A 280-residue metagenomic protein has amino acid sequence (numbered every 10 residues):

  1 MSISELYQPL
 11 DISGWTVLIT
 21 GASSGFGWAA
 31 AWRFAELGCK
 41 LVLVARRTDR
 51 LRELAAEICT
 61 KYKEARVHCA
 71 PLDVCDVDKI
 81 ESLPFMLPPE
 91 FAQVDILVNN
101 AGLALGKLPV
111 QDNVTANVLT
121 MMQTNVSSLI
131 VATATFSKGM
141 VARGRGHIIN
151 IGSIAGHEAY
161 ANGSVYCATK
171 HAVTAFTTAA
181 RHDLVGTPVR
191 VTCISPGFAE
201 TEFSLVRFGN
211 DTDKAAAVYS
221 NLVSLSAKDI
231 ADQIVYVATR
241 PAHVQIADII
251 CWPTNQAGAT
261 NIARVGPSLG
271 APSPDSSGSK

Functional and structural regions predicted by a protein language model:
T16, S23-G25: Conserved glycine-rich cofactor-binding loop
C39-L54: Conserved glycine-rich Rossmann-like NAD(P)H-binding loop of the short-chain dehydrogenase/reductase
L108-V110, V114-L119: Substrate-binding pocket helix/loop in short-chain dehydrogenase/reductase
T133, T169: Active-site helix of classical SDR
K138, H182-V185: Alpha-helical segment proximal to the catalytic Tyr-Lys
S153: Residue(s) in the substrate-gating loop at a strand-loop-helix junction that position the organic substrate next
V189, C193-G197, T212-T260, R264: C-terminal helical subdomain
